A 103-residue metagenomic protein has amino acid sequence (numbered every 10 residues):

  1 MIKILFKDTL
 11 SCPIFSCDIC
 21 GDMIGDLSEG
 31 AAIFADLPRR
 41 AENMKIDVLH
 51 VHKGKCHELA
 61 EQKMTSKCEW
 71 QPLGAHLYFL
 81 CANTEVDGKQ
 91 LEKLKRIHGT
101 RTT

Functional and structural regions predicted by a protein language model:
M1-K7, K63-T103: Short, intrinsically disordered terminal segments enriched in charged and Pro/Gly residues
I2-L5, C12-E58, Q62-K63: Short recognition patches in nucleic-acid-associated and regulatory proteins
